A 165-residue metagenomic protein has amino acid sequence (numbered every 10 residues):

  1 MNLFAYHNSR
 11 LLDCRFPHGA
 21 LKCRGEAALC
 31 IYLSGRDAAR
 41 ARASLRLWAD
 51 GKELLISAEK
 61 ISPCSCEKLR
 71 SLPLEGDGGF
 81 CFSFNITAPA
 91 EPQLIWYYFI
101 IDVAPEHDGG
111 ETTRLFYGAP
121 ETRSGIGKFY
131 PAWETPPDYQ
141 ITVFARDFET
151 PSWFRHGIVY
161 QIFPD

Functional and structural regions predicted by a protein language model:
M1-Y160: Glycan-association/targeting regions that enable binding to alpha-glucans and other polysaccharides
F163-D165: Short, solvent-exposed beta-strand-terminating loops
